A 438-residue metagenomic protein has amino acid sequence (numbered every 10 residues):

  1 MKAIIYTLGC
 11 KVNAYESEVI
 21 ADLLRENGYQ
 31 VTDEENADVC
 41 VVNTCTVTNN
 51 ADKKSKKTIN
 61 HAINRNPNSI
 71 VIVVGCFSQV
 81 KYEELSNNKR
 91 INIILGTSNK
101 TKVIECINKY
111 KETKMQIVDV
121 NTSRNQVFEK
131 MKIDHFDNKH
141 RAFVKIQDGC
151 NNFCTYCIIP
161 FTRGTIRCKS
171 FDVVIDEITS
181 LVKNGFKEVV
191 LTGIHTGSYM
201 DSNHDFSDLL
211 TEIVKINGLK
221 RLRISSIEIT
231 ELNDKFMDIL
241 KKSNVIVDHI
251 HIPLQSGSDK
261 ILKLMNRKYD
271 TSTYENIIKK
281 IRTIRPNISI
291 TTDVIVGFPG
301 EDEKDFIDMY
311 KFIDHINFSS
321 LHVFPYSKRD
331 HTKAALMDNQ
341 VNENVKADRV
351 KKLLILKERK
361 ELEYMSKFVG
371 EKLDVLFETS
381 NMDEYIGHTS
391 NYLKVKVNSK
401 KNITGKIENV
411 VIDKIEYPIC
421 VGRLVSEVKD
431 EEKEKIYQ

Functional and structural regions predicted by a protein language model:
M1-T192, G197, S202, K235 (+6 more regions): Proteins enriched for Cys/Gly/acidic motifs involved in redox and nucleic-acid/cofactor modification
V41, C76, V103, L191 (+7 more regions): Residue-level signal for inorganic ion chemistry
T46-V47, R163-G164, K263-Y269, L336-V341: Short glycine-enriched, charge-decorated loop/helix-capping segments at active-site entrances that position
V71-I72, V80-K81, L85, K183-E303 (+1 more regions): Conserved SAM/AdoMet-binding glycine-rich loop
D137-H140, C150-N152, I246, S256 (+5 more regions): Short flexible coil/turn linkers enriched for glycine and charged/polar residues that connect secondary-structure
D148, I159-G164, I229, R267 (+2 more regions): Short, conserved catalytic or interaction motifs in soluble domains
D248, R329-A335, G422: Conserved loop-to-beta-strand segment in the C-terminal subdomain of adenylate-forming
L336-Q438: Terminal RNA-binding accessory module
